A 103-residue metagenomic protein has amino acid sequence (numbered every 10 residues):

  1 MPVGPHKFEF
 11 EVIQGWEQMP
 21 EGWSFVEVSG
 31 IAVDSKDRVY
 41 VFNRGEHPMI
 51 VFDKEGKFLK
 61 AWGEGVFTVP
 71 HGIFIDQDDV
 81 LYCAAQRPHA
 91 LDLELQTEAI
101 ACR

Functional and structural regions predicted by a protein language model:
M1-R103: Eukaryotic scaffold repeat domains enriched in small/polar residues
